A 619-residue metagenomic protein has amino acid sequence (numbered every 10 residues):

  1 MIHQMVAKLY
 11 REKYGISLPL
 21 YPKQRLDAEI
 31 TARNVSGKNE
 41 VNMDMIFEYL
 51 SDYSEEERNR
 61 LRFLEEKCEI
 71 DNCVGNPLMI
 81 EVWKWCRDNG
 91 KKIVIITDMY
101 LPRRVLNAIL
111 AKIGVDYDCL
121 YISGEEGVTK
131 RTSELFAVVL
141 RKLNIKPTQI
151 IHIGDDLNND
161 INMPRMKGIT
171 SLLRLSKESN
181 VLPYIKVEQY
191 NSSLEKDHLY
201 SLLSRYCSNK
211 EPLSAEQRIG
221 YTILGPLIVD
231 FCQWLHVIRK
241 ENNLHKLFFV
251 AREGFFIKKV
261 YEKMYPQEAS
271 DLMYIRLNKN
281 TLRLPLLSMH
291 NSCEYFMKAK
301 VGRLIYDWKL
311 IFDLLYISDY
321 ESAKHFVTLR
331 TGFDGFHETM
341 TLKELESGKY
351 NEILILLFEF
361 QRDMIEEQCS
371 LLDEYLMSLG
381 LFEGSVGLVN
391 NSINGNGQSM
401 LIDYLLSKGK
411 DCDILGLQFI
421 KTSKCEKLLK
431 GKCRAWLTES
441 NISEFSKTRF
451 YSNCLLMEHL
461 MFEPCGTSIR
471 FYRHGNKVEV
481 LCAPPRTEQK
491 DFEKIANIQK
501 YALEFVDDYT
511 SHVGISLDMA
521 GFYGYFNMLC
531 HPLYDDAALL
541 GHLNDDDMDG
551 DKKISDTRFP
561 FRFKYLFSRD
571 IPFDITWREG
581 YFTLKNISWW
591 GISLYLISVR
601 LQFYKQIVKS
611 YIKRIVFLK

Functional and structural regions predicted by a protein language model:
M1-Q24: Active-site neighborhood of HAD-like aspartate-dependent phosphohydrolases
L18-P22, M79, W83, E178: Hydrophobic/aromatic interaction determinants used to assemble and anchor large protein complexes
G37-V94: Short, acidic loop-to-helix structural element flanking the phosphoryl-transfer center in phosphate-processing enzymes
I70-N76, L101, V128-K130, A251: Acidic-and-aromatic substrate-binding clefts and catalytic sites of carbohydrate-active enzymes
W83, M99, H152-G154: Nucleic acid-processing catalytic cores of prokaryotic defense/repair systems
K91, V115, I169: Short phosphate-binding/catalytic loops that engage adenosine nucleotides
V94-I96, Y100-Q149: Substrate-recognition "cap/lid" segment bordering the active-site pocket of phosphatases
A137, R141-P147, I151-I153, N162 (+1 more regions): Long, low-complexity, Lys/Arg-enriched
